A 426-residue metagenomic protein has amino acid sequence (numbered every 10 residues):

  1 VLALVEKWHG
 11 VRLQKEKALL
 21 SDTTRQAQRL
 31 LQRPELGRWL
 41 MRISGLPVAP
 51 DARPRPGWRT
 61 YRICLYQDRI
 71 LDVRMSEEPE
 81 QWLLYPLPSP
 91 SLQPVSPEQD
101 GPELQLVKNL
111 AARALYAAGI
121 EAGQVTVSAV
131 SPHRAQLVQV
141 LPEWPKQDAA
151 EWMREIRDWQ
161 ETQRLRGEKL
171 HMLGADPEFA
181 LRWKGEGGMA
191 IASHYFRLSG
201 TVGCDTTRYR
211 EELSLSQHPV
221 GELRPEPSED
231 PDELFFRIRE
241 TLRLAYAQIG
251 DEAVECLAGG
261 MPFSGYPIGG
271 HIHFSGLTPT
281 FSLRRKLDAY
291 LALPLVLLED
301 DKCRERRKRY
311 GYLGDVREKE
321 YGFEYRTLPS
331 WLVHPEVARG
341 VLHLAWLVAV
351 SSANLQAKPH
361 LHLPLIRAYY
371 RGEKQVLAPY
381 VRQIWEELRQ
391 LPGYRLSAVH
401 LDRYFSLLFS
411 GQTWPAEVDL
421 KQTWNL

Functional and structural regions predicted by a protein language model:
V1-C256, G260-S264, S282, K286-L426: C-terminal accessory/tail domains of diverse enzymes
P267-L277: Catalytic nucleophile-His microenvironment captured as a short glycine-rich beta-strand/loop that brackets
